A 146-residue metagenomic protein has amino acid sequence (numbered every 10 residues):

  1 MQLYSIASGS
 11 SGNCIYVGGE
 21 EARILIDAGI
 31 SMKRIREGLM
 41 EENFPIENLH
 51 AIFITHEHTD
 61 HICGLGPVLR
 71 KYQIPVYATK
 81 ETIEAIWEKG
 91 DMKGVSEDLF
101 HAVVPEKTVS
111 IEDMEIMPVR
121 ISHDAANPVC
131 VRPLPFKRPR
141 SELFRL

Functional and structural regions predicted by a protein language model:
M1-E42, V129-L146: Conserved beta-strand hairpin/beta-sheet module of binuclear metal-dependent hydrolase folds, prominently
Y4, E47-H50, D98, M117: A short, local hydrophobic-aromatic micro-motif
Y4-C14, T55-C63, V76, M114-I116: Structured catalytic core of nucleotide-sugar glycosyltransferases
S11, S31, H58, T82 (+1 more regions): A generic "binding-loop/recognition-motif" signal
N13, A22, N48-H50, Y72 (+2 more regions): A generic structural signal for short beta-strands and their flanking turns/coil linkers
V17, D27, H56, V76 (+3 more regions): Divalent metal-coordination and catalytic microenvironments
M32-T79: Active-site metal-binding motif and surrounding structural segment of the metallo-beta-lactamase
K80-P139: Metallo-beta-lactamase
